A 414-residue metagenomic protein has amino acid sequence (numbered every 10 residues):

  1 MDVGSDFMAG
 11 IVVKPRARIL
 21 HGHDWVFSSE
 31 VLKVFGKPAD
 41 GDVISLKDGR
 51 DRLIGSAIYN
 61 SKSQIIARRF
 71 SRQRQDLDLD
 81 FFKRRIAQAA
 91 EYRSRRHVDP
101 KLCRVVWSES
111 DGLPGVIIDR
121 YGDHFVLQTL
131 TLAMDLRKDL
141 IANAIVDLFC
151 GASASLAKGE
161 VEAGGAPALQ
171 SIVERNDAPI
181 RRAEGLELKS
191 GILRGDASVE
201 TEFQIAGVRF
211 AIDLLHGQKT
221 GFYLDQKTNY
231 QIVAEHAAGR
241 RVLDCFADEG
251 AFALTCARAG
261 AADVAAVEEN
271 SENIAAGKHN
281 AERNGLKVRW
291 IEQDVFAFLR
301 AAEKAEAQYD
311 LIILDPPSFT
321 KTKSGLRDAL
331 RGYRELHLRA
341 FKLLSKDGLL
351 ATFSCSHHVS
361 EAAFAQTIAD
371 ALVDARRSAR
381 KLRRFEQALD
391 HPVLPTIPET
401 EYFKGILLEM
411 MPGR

Functional and structural regions predicted by a protein language model:
M1-G122, C150-G151: Non-catalytic accessory regions of SAM-dependent methyltransferases
V106-D119, D135-C150, G165-F222: Non-catalytic substrate-recognition/targeting regions of SAM-dependent transferases
G239-F246: Conserved class I S-adenosyl-L-methionine
E249-A261: Conserved SAM-binding loop of SAM-dependent methyltransferases across substrates and taxa, primarily the Class I
D263-E268: Conserved SAM-binding motif I beta-strand of class I
E272-D310: S-adenosyl-L-methionine
N273, Y309-R339: Mobile active-site "lid"/loop adjacent to the S-adenosyl-L-methionine
Q308, E335, L349-R414: C-terminal catalytic and target-recognition region of SAM-dependent MTase-like enzymes, primarily methyltransferases
